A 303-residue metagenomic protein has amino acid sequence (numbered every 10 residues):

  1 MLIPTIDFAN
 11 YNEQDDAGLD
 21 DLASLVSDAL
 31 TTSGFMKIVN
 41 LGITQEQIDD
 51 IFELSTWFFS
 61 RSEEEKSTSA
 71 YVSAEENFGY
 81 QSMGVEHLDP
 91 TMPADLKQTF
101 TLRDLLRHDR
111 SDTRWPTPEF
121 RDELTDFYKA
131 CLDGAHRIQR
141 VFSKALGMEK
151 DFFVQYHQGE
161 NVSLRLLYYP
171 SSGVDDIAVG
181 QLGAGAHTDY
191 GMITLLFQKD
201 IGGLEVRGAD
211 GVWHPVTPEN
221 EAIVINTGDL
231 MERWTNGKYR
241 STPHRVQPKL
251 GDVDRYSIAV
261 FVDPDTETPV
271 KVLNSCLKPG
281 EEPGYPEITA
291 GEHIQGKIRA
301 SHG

Functional and structural regions predicted by a protein language model:
M1-G303: Peripheral, non-catalytic segments flanking oxidoreductase cores
